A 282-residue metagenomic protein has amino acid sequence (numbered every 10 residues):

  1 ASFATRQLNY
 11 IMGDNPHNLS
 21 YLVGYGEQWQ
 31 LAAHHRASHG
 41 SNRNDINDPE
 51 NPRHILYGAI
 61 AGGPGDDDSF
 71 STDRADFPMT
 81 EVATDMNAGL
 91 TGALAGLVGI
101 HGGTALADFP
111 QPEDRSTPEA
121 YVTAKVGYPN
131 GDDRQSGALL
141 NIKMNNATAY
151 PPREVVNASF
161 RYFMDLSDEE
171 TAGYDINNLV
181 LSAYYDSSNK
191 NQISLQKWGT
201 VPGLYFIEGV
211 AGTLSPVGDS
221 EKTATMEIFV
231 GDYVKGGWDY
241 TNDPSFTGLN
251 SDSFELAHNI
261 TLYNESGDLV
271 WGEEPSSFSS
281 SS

Functional and structural regions predicted by a protein language model:
A1-G103: Aromatic (Trp/Tyr) and acidic
A4-T5, E154-S159, T241, S253-L256: Short coil-to-beta strand junction motifs in C2/discoidin
P78-K125, H258-S281: A recurrent domain-boundary module in secreted/ectodomain proteins
G102-G137, L166-D168, A172, L179-Y184: Low-complexity, acidic Ser/Thr/Pro/Gly-rich terminal tails and inter-domain linkers that flank the onset of structured
D133-L166: Short beta-strand elements of extracellular/lumenal beta-sandwich folds
G137-N141, F206, E221-T225: Intrinsic-disorder/low-complexity, polar/charged segments enriched in Ser/Thr/Lys/Arg/Asp/Glu/Gln
L166-A211: A surface/secretory-pathway sequence property marking extracellular, secreted, or lumenal proteins enriched
S194, W198-G203, A211-S281: Terminal connector regions
